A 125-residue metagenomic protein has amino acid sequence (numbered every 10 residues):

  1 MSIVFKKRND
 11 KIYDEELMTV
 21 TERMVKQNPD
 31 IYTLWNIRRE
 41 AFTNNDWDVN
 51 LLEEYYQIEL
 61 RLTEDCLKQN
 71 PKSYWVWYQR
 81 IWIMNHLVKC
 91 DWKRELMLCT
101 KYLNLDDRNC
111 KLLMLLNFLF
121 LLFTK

Functional and structural regions predicted by a protein language model:
M1-W77, W82-L87: Internal amphipathic alpha-helical repeat/solenoid segments
L60-K125: Eukaryote-skewed repeat-based solenoidal scaffolds used as protein-protein interaction platforms, primarily
